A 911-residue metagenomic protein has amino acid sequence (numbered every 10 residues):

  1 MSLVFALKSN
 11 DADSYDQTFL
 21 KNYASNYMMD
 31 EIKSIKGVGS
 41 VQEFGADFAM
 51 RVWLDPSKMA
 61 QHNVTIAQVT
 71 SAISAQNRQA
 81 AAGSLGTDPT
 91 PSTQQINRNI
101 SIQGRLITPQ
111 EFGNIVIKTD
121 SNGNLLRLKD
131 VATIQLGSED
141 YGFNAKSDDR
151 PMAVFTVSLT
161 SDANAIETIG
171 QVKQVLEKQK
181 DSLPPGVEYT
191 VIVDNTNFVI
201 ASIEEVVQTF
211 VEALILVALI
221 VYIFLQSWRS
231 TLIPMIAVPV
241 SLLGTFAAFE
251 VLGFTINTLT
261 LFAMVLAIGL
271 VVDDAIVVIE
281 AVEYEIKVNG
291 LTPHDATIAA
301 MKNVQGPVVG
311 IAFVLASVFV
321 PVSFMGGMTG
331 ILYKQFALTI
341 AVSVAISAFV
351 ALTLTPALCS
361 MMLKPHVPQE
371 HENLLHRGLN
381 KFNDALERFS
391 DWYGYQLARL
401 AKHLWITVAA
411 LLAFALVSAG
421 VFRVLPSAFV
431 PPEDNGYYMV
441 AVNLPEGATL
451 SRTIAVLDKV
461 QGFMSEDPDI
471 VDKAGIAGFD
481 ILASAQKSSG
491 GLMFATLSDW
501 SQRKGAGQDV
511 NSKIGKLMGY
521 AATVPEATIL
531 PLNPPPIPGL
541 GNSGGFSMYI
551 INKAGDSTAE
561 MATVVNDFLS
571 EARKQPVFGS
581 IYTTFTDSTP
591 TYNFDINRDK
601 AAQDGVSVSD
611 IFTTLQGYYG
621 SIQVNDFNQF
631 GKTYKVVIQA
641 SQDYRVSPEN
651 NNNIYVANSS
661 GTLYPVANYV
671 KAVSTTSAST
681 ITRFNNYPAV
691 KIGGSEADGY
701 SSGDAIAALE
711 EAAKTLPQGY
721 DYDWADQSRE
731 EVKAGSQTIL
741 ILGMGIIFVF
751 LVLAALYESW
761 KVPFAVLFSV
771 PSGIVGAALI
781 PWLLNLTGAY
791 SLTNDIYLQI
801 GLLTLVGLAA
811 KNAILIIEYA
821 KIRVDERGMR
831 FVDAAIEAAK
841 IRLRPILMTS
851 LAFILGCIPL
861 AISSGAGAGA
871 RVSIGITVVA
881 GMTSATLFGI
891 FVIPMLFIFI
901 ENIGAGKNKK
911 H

Functional and structural regions predicted by a protein language model:
M1-F48, A67-A81, S101-D140, A163 (+10 more regions): Surface-exposed amphipathic alpha-helical segments in non-transmembrane regions that serve as interaction surfaces
T18-F19, E43-F48, W53, D130-A132 (+12 more regions): Juxtamembrane "pre-transmembrane" interface segments
I32, F336, A870, I874-G875: Structured binding elements
I35, T119, E250, F254 (+5 more regions): Transmembrane helices with small-residue packing motifs
I192, V199, I203, I279 (+4 more regions): Helix-loop junctions and hydrophobic alpha-helical segments within the transmembrane domains of large membrane
I215-F224, W228-Y284, F324, V342 (+5 more regions): Hydrophobic transmembrane alpha-helices and their membrane-interface caps in long multi-pass transport proteins
I268-V282, Q305-F324, I331-L379, M493 (+6 more regions): Transmembrane alpha-helices and their membrane-interface boundaries in multi-pass membrane transporters and channels
V304, H376-F429, K840: Signature of alpha-helical transmembrane segments and their immediate interfacial
